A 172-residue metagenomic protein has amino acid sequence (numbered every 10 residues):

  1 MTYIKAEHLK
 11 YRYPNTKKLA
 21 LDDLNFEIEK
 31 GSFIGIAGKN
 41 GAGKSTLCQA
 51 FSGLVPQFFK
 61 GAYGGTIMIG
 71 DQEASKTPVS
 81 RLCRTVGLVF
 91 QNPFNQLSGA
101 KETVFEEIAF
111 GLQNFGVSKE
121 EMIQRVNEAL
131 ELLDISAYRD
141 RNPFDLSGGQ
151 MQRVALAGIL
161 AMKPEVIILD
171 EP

Functional and structural regions predicted by a protein language model:
M1-A6, Y11-D23, V55-K60, K76-P78: A short, flexible loop at the N-terminus of ABC-type nucleotide-binding domains that lies
A37-K39: The feature captures the beta-strand-to-loop junction immediately N-terminal to the Walker
K60-E73: Conserved ABC transporter NBD signature motif
A109, Q113, E120-Y138: Conserved ABC ATPase "signature" region
N142-L146, Q150: Conserved ABC ATPase signature
K163: Conserved catalytic motifs of ABC-family nucleotide-binding domains
I167-D170: Catalytic Walker B motif of ABC-type/P-loop ATPase nucleotide-binding domains
